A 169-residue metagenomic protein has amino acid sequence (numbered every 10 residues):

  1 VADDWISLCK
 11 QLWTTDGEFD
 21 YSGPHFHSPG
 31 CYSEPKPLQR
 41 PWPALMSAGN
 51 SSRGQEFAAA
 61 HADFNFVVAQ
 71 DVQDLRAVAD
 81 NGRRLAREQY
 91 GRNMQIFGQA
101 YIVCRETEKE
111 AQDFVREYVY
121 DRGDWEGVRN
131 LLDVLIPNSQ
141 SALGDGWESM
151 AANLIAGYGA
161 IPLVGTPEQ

Functional and structural regions predicted by a protein language model:
V1-P41, Q70-Q169: An alpha-helical appendage that flanks or caps ligand/catalytic pockets
P37, F57-A58: Hydrophobic/aromatic ligand-binding patch that stacks against planar heteroaromatic rings of cofactors or nucleotides
A48-F57, G165-Q169: Short, acidic/polar
A59-D71: A conserved active-site cap/scaffold subdomain adjacent to cofactor or substrate pockets
